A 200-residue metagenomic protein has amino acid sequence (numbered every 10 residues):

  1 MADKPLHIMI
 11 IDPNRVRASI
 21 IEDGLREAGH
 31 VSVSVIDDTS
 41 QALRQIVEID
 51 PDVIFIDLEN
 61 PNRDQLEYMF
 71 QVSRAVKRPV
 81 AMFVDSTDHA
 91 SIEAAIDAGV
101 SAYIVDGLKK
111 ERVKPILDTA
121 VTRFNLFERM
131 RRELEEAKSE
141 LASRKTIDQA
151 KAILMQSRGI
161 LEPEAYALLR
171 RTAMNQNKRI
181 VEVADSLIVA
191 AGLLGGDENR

Functional and structural regions predicted by a protein language model:
D3-V16, I21-L25, I54: Conserved acidic segment of CheY-like receiver
A18, T39-L43, D52-V72: Conserved phosphotransfer microenvironments
G24, V113-N125: Receiver (REC) domain switch/output surface
H30-D38: Short hydrophobic/Thr-rich beta-strand motif most characteristic of the beta2 strand and flanking loop of CheY-like
K77-T87: A short, hydrophobic beta-strand element within the central beta-sheet of small alpha/beta folds
A90, L108-L117: C-terminal output helix
E135-R200: C-terminal output/effector regions of signal-responsive regulators
